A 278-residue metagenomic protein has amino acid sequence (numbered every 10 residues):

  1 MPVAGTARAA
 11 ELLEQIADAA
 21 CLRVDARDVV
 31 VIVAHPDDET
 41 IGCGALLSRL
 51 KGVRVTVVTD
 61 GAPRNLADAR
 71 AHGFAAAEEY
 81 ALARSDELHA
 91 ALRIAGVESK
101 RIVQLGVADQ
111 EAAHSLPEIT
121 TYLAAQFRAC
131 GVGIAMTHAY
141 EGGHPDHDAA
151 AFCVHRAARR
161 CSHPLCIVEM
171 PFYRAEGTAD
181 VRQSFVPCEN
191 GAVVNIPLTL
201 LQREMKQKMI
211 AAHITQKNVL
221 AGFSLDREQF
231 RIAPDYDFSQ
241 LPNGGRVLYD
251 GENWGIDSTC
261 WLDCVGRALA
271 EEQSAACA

Functional and structural regions predicted by a protein language model:
M1-V30, L50, A112-A278: Metal-dependent de-N-acetylase/amidase catalytic core
D18, L22-E79: ATP-dependent adenylation/pyrophosphate-handling site
T56-V57, G106, V168-P171: Short beta-strand segments
V58, I94-V107: A conserved beta-strand->alpha-helix junction
A62, F74-E78, A108-E111, Y140-P145: Short histidine/acidic/glycine/proline-rich micro-motifs that form metal- and phosphate-coordinating active-site loops
F74-A83, G191-P197: A short acidic, glycine-rich active-site loop that binds or catalyzes chemistry on phosphate/adenosine moieties
Y80-A95, C153-A157: Short, solvent-exposed amphipathic alpha-helices that sit in or adjacent to ligand/effector-binding or catalytic
